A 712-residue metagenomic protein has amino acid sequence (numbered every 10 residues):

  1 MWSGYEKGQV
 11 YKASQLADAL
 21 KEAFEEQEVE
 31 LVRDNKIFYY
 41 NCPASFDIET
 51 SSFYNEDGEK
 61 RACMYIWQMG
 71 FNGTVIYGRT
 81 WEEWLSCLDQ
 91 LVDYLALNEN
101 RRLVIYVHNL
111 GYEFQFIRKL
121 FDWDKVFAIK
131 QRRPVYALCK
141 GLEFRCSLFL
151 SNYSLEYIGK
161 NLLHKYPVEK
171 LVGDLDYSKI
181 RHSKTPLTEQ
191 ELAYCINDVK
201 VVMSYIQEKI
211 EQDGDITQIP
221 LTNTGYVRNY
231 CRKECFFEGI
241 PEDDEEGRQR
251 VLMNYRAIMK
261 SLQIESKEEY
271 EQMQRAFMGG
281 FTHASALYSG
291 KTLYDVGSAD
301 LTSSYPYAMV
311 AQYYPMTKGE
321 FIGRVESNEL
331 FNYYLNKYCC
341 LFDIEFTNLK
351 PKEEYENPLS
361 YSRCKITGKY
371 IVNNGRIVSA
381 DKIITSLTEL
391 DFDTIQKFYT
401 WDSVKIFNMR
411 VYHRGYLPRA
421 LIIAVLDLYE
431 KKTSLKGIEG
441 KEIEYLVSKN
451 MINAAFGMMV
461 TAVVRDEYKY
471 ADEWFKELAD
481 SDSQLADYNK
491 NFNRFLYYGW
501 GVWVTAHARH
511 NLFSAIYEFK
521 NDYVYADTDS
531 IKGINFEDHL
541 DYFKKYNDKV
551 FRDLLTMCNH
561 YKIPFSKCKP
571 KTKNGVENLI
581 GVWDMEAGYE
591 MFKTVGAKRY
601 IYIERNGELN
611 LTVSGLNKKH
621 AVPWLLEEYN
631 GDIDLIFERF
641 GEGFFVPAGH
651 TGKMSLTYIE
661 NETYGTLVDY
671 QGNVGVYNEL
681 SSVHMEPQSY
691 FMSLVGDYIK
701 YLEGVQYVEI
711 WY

Functional and structural regions predicted by a protein language model:
W2-I105, F116-V135, Q263-E265, E269-T292 (+1 more regions): Conserved RNase H-like, two-metal-ion catalytic cores of nucleic-acid enzymes
S45-D47, F144, V296-A299, Y305: Short hydrophobic beta-strand that contains or immediately precedes a catalytic carboxylate
D47, Y106, C146, D198 (+4 more regions): A residue-level signal for conserved active-site and pocket-lining positions in enzyme catalytic cores
F53-Y54, E113-I117, N152-S154, M203 (+3 more regions): Short catalytic/ligand-binding loop motif for oxyanion handling, primarily in non-cytosolic enzymes, centered on
G73-I180, L187, Y194-N197, V201: Conserved DEDDh/DEDDy metal-dependent 3′-5′ exonuclease domain
F114-D122, L155, Q207, T302-T317 (+1 more regions): Short active-site loop/helix that positions an aromatic residue
N197-V201, S298-S303, I452, D522-N535: Catalytic palm active-site di-aspartate
I210-S289, P315-T317, L349-V524, G533-Y712: C-terminal, non-catalytic extensions of nucleic-acid polymerases
